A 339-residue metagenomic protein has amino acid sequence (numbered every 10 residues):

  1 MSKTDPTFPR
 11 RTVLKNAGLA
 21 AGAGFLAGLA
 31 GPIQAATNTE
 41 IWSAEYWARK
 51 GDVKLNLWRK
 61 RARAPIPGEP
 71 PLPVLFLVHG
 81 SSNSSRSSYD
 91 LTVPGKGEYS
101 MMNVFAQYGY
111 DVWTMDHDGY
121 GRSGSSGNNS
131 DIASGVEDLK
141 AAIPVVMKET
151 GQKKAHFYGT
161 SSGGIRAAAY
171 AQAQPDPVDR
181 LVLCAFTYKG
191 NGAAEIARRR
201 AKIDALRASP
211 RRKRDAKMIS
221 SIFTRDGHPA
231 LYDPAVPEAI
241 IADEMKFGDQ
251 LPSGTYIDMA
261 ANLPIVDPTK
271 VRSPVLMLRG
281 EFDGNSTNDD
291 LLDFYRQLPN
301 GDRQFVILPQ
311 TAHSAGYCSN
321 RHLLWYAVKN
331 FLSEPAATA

Functional and structural regions predicted by a protein language model:
M1-T12: N-terminal secretory signal peptides
T37-I66: N-terminal cap/lid segment of alpha/beta-hydrolase-fold proteins
I66-P71, L75-Q107: Short, surface-exposed "cap/lid" segments of acyl-processing enzymes
E137-K153: Conserved acidic catalytic loop of the alpha/beta-hydrolase fold
G164-P175: Short glycine-enriched nucleophile-adjacent loop and the immediately C-terminal alpha-helix near the catalytic center
I196-L278: Alpha/beta-hydrolase
G284-D290: Conserved alpha/beta-hydrolase "acid-adjacent" motif
T311-R321: Catalytic histidine-centered segment of alpha/beta-hydrolase-like enzymes
